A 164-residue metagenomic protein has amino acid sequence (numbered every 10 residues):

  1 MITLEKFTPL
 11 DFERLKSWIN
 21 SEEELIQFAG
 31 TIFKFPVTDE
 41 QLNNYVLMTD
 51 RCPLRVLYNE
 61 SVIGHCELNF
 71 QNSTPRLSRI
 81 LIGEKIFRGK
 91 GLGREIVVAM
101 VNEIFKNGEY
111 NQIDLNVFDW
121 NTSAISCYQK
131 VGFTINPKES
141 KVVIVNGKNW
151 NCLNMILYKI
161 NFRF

Functional and structural regions predicted by a protein language model:
P9-F12, K16-I86, V97, E103 (+2 more regions): Acetyl-CoA-dependent GNAT
G83-I86, K90, D119-W120: Active-site acidic-Proline motif in GNAT/NAT acetyltransferases
G91-V97: Glycine-rich acyl-CoA binding loop
R94, D119-P137: Conserved active-site alpha-helix within GNAT-family acetyltransferase domains
N107-N116: Conserved GNAT acetyl-CoA-binding A-motif
L115-I125, V142-K148: Conserved beta-strand-loop-alpha-helix junction that forms the acyl-donor binding cleft
K148-F164: Terminal substrate-recognition subdomain of acyl/acetyltransferases
